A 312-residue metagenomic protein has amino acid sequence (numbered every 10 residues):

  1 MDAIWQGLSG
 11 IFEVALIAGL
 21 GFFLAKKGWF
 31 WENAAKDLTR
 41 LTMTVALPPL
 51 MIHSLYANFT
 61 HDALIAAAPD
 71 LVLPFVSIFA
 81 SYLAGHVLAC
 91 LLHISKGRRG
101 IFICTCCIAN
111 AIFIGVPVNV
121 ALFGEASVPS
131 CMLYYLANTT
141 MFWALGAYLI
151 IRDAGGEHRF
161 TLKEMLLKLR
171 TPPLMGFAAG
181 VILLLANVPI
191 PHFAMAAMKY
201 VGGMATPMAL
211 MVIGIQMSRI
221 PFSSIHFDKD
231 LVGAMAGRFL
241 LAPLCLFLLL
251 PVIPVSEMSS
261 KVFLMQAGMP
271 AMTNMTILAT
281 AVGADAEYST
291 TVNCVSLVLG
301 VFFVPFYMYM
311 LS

Functional and structural regions predicted by a protein language model:
M1-S312: Alpha-helical transmembrane segments of multi-pass small-molecule/ion transporters
